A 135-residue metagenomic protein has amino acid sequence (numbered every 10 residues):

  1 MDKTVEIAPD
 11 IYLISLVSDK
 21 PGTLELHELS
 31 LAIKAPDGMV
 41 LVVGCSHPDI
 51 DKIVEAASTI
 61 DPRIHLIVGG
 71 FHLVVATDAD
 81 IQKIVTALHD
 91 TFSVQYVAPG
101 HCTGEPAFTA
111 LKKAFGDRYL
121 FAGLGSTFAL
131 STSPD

Functional and structural regions predicted by a protein language model:
M1-L29, A110, F115, L120-D135: Metallo-beta-lactamase
Y12-K52: Conserved beta-alpha junction segments in alpha/beta enzyme cores
P36-L41, C45-L124: Cap/insert and terminal regions of metallo-dependent hydrolase folds
